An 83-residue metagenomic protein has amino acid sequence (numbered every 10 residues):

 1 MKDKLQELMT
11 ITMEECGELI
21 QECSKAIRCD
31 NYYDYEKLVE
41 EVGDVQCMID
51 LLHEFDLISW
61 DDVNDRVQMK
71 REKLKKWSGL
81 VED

Functional and structural regions predicted by a protein language model:
M1-V42, Q46-D83: Flexible "arm" and connector segments at domain edges
